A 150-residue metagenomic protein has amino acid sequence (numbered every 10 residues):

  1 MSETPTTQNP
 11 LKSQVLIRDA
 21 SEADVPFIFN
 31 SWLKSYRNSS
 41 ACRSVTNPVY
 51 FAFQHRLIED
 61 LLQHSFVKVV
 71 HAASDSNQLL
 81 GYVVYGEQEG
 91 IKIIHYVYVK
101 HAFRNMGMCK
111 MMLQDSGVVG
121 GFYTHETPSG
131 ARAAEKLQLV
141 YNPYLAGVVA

Functional and structural regions predicted by a protein language model:
S2-P10: Long, low-complexity intrinsically disordered regions enriched in Ser/Thr, Asp/Glu, Pro/Gly
Q14-N30: A short beta-loop-alpha structural element at the N-terminal edge of CoA-dependent acyl/N-acetyltransferase catalytic
F27-S31, R56, M111, D115: Alpha-helical elements of Rossmann-like donor-binding domains used by nucleotide-donor carbohydrate transfer enzymes
N30-P48: Helix-loop element at the rim of GNAT/NAT acetyltransferase active sites that forms part of the acceptor-substrate
R43-S74: Active-site rim helix/loop that mediates acceptor-substrate recognition in acyltransferases
V69, N77-E87, I93, Y98: Conserved beta-strand in the GNAT
I91-H95, G117-A146: Conserved GNAT acetyl-CoA-binding A-motif
V99-V118: Conserved acetyl-CoA-binding loop-helix of GNAT-fold acetyltransferases
